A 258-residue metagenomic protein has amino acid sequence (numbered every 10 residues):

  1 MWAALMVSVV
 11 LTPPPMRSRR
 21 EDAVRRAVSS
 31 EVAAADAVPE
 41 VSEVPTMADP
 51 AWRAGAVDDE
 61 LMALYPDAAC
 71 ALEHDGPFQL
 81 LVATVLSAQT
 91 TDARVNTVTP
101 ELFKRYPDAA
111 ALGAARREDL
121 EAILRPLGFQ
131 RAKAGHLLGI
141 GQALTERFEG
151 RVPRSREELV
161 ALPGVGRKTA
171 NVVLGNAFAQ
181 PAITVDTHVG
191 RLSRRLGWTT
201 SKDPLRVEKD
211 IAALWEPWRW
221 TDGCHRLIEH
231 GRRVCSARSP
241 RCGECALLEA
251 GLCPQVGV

Functional and structural regions predicted by a protein language model:
M6-E31: Mixed-charge, low-complexity intrinsically disordered regions
S8, P39-S42: Ser/Thr/Pro-rich low-complexity tandem-repeat tracts
D36: Extended, charge-enriched "interface" segments that sit outside catalytic cores
S42-V258: Catalytic cores of DNA base-excision repair glycosylases
